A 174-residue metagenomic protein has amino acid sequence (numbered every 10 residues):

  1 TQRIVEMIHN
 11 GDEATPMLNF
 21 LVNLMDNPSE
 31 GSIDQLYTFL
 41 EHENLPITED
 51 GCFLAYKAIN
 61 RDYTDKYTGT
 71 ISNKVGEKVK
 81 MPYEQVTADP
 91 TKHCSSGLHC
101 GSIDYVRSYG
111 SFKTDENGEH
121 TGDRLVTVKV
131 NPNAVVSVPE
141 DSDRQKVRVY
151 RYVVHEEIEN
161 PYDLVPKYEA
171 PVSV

Functional and structural regions predicted by a protein language model:
Q2-H93: ADP-ribose/NAD+-binding catalytic cleft of ART/PARP-like enzymes
P82-N160: ADP-ribosyltransferase catalytic core
I158-Y168: Polybasic, proline/glycine-rich intrinsically disordered low-complexity segments
S173-V174: Long, compositionally biased intrinsically disordered regions
